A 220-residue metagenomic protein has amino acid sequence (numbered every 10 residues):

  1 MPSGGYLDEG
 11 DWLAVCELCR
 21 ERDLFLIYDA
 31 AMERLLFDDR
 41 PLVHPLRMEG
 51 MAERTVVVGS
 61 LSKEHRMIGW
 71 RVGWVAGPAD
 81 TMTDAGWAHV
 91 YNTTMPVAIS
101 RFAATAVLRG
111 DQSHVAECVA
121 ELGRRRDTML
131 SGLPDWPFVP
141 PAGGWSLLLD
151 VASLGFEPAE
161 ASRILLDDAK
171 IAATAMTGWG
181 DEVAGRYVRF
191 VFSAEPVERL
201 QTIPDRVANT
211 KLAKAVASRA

Functional and structural regions predicted by a protein language model:
M1-R40, A215: Active-site phosphate-binding strand-loop segment of PLP-dependent enzymes
Y28, H89, V119, R126 (+1 more regions): Short amphipathic alpha-helical/adjacent loop interface patches that line ligand and macromolecule-binding sites
M48, E53-G123, K211, A215-A217: Conserved core segment of the aminotransferase class I/II
V57, D135-F138, A172-G178: A short linear hydrophobic-aromatic micro-motif
T105, E121-L130, F138-V151, A161: Conserved glycine-rich beta-strand-loop-beta hairpin in the small C-terminal domain of fold type I
I164-A173, G180-A220: PLP-dependent enzyme catalytic core of the Aspartate aminotransferase-like
